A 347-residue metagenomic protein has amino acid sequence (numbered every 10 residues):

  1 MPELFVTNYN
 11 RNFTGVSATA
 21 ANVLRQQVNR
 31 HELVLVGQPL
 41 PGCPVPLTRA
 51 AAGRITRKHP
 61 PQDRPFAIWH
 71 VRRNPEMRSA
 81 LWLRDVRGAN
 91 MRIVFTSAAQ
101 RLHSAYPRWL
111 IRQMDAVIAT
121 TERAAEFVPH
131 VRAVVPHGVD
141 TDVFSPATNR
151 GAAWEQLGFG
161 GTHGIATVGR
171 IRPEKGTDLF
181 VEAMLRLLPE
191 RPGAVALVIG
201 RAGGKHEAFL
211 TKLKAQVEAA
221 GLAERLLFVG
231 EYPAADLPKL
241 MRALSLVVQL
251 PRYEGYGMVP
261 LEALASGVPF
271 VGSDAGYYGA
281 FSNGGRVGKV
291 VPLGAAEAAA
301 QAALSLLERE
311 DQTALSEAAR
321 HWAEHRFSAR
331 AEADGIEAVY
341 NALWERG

Functional and structural regions predicted by a protein language model:
Q156-K175, V181-L185, L197: Conserved donor-binding/catalytic core segment of Leloir-type glycosyltransferases
V195-K214: Glycosyltransferase donor-sugar binding loop
L210-E231: Nucleotide-activated donor-binding/catalytic signature segment of Leloir-type glycosyltransferases, i.e., the conserved
E231, K239-L244: Short alpha-helical donor nucleotide-sugar binding micro-motif in glycosyltransferases
R252: Aromatic "clamp/platform" in nucleotide-sugar-dependent glycosyltransferases that forms part of the donor/acceptor
P260, P269-D274: Short hydrophobic beta-strand element within catalytic cores of glycosyltransferases and related nucleotide-activated
G284, G288-E297, A303-E310: Conserved acidic donor-binding segment of nucleotide-sugar-dependent glycosyltransferases
D311-R326: A short, well-ordered alpha-helix in the C-terminal region of glycosyltransferases
